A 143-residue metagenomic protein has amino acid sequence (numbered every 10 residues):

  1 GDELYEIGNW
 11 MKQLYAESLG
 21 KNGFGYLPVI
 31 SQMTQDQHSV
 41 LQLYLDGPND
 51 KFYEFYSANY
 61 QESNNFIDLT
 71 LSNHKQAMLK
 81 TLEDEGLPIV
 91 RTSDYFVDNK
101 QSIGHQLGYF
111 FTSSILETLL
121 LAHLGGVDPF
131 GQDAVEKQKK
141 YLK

Functional and structural regions predicted by a protein language model:
G1-K143: A SIS-like phosphosugar-recognition module
